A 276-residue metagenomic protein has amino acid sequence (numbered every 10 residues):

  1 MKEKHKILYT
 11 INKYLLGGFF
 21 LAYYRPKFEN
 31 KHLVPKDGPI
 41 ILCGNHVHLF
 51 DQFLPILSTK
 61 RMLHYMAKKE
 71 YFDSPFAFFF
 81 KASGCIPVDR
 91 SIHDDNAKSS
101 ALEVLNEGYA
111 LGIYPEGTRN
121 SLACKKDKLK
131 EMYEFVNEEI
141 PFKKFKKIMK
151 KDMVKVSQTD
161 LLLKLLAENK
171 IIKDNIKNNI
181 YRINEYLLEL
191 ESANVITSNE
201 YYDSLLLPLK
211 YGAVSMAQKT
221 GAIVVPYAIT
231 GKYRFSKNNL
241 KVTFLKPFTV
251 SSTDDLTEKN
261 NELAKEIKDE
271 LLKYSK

Functional and structural regions predicted by a protein language model:
M1-I11, K98-K276: Non-catalytic C-terminal accessory region of glycerolipid acyltransferases and related lyso-lipid remodeling enzymes
M1-N30, L54, R61, S74-S83: A transmembrane-helix-recognition feature enriched in membrane-embedded lipid enzymes and envelope glyco-/phospholipid
L15-L16, A82-D89, V195-Y201: Short, basic, glycine/proline-bearing loop/turn elements
L16, P55, A77, A101 (+1 more regions): Short amphipathic alpha-helical segments and helix-helix/interface helices
A22, D37, A82-S83, E107-G108 (+1 more regions): Structured helix-beta-strand junction loops
K31-P35: Glycine-rich helix-loop-beta junction characteristic of Rossmann-like nucleotide cofactor-binding loops
K36-H93, S100, K128-V156, D160 (+1 more regions): Catalytic core of membrane glycerolipid acyltransferases/transacylases, capturing the structured, soluble-facing
